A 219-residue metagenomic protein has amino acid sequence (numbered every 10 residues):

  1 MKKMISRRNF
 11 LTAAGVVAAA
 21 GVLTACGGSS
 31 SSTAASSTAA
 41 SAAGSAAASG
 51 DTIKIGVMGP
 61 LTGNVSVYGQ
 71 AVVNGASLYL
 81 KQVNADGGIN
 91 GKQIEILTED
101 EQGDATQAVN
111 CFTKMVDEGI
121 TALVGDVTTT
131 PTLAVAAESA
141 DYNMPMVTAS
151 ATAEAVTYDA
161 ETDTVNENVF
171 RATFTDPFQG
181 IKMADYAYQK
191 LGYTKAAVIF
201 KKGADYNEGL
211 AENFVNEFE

Functional and structural regions predicted by a protein language model:
M1-A25: N-terminal secretory signal peptides
C26-S37: Bacterial lipoprotein signal-peptidase II cleavage site
T38-G59, G88-Q93, Y188-T194: Immediate post-signal peptide segment of exported/extracytoplasmic ligand-binding proteins
A47-S66, A136-S139, M146: Glycine/serine-rich loop-strand microenvironments at binding/catalytic pocket rims
G56-G75, E99-A105, V127-T128, I199-G209: Extracytoplasmic "Venus flytrap"
N74-I96, E219: Signal peptide-proximal N-terminal region of secreted/periplasmic/extracellular or secretory-lumen proteins
I94-D117, G180-K182: Structural motif
I120-E219: Extracytoplasmic ligand/sensor domains, especially the bilobed periplasmic-binding protein
